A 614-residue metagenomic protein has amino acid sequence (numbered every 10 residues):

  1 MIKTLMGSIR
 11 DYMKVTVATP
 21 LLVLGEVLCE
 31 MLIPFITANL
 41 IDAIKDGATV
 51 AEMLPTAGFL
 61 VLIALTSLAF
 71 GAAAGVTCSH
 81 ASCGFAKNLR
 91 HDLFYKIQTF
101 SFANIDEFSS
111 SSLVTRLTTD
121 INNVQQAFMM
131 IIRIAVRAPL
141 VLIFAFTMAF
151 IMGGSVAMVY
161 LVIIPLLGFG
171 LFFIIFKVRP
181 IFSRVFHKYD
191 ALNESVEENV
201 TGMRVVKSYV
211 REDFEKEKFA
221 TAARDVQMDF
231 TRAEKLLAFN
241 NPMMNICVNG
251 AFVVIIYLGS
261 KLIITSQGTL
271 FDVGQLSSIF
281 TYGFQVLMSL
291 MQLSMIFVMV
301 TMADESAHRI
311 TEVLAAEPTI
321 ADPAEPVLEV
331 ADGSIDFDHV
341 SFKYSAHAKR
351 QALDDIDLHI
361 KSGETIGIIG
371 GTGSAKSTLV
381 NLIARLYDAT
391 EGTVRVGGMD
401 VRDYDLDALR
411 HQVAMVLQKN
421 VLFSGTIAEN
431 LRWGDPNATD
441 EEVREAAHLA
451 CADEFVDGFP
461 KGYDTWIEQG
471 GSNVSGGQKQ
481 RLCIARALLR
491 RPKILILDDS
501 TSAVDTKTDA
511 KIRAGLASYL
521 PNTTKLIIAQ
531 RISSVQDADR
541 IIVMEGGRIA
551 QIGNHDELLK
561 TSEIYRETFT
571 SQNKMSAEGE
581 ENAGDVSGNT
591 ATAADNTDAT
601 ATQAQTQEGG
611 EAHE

Functional and structural regions predicted by a protein language model:
I2, R10, L21, G25 (+7 more regions): Hydrophobic alpha-helical transmembrane segments of ABC transporter permease domains
R10, T16-A73, T77, F150-S155 (+3 more regions): Transmembrane helix-loop-helix hairpins at lipid-water interfaces of multipass membrane proteins, especially the type-1
D11, T99-A103, T119-F128, I132 (+8 more regions): An intracellular "coupling" helix at the cytosolic face of ABC transporter transmembrane type-1 domains
K14-T16, L22, I63-S82, R133-L140 (+5 more regions): Alpha-helical transmembrane segments of multi-pass membrane proteins
L21-L22, C29-D42, I63-S110, V114 (+13 more regions): Juxtamembrane helix-loop junctions of ABC transporter transmembrane domains
D46-G58, M148-V162, L171, R232-R309 (+1 more regions): Helix-loop-helix
L93, I97, V206, I310 (+1 more regions): Helix-loop junctions and hydrophobic alpha-helical segments within the transmembrane domains of large membrane
L328-E614: ABC-type nucleotide-binding domain
